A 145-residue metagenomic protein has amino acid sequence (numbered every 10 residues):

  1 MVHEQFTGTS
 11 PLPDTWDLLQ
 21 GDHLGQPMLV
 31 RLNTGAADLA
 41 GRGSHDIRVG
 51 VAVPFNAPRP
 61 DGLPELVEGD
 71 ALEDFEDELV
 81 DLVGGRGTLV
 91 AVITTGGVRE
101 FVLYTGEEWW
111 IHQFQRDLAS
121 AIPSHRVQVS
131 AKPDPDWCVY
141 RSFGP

Functional and structural regions predicted by a protein language model:
M1-D77, G84-V90, E108-W109, S142-G144: Charge-rich, low-complexity segments
V49, R99-F101: Short amphipathic alpha-helical segments
E78-G85, Q113-A121: Generic non-transmembrane alpha-helical segments
V92-G97: A short beta-turn/loop motif at secondary-structure boundaries
Y104-H112: Helix N-cap motif at beta-to-alpha junctions
S120-P145: Conserved short beta-strand edge segments in small beta-sheet-based binding/regulatory domains
